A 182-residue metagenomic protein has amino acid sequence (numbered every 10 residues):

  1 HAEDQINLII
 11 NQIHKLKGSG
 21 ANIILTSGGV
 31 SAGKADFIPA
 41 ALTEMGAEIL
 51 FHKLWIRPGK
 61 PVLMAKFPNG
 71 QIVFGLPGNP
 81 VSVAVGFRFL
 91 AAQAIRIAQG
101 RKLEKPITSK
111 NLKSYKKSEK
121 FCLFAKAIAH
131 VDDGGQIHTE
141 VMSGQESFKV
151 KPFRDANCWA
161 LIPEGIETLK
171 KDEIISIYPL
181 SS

Functional and structural regions predicted by a protein language model:
H1-G46: N-terminal small/polar loop signature for handling phosphorylated ligands or for N-terminal nucleophile
A41-S182: Flexible glycine/proline-rich
